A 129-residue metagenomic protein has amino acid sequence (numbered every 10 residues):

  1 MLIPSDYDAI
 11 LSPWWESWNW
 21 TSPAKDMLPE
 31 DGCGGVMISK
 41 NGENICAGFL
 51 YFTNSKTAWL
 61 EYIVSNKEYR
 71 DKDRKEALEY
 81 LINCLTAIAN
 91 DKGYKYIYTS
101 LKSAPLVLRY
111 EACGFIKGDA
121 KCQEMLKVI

Functional and structural regions predicted by a protein language model:
M1-A24: Short amphipathic alpha-helix that is part of the acyltransferase structural core
E30-G48: Conserved beta-hairpin
I38, L50-F52, S65: GNAT/GCN5-related N-acetyltransferase fold signature
E43-F52, T57-E61: Conserved beta-strand in the GNAT
K56-D73, Q123: Conserved acetyl-CoA binding element of GNAT-fold acetyltransferases
D71-A89, A112: Conserved acetyl-CoA-binding loop-helix of GNAT-fold acetyltransferases
I97-L108, L126: Conserved beta-strand-loop-alpha-helix junction that forms the acyl-donor binding cleft
S100, I116-I129: Conserved catalytic-core motifs of GNAT/GCN5-like acyltransferases
